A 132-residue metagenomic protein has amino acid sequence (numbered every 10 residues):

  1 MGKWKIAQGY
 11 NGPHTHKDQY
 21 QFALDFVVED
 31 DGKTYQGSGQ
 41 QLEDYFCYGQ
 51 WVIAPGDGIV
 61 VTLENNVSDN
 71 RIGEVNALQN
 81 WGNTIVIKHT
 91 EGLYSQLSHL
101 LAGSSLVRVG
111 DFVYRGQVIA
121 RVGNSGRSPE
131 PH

Functional and structural regions predicted by a protein language model:
M1-P55: Polar/charged, compositionally biased leader and regulatory segments
W4, L93-S95, A120: Glycine-centered loop/turn positions within well-structured domains that cap or flank conserved ligand/cofactor-binding
I6, D25, L78, V86-I87 (+1 more regions): Conserved, short, structured surface segments that act as functional micro-motifs
P13-T15, V61, S68-N70, S104-S105 (+2 more regions): Flexible loop/turn segments at secondary-structure boundaries
H14-H16, H89, H99, E130-H132: Histidine-centered active-site/metal-ligand motif
Y45-C47, P55-A102, L106: Zn2+-dependent peptidoglycan hydrolase active-site motif and core
V52-A54, L97, D111-V113: Small beta-strand-rich domains/subdomains or short beta-sheet motifs embedded in larger alpha/beta proteins
